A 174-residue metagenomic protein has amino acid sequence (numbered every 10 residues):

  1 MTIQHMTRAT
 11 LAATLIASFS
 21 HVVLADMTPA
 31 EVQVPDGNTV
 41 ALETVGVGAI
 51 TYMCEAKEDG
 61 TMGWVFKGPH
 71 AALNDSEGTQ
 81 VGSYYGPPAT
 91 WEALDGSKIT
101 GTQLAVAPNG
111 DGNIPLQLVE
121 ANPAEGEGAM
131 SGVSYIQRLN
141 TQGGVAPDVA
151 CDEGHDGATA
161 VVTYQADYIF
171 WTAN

Functional and structural regions predicted by a protein language model:
M1-T2, V23: Intrinsic low-complexity, intrinsically disordered segments enriched in polar/basic residues
T2-T10: Bacterial N-terminal signal peptides that target proteins for export
T10-A13, V23: Cleavable N-terminal signal peptides
F19-S20: N-terminal signal peptide c-region/cleavage motif recognized by signal peptidases
D26-T51, E58-N174: Primary mode marks residue(s) on the alpha4-beta5-alpha5 output face of response regulator receiver
